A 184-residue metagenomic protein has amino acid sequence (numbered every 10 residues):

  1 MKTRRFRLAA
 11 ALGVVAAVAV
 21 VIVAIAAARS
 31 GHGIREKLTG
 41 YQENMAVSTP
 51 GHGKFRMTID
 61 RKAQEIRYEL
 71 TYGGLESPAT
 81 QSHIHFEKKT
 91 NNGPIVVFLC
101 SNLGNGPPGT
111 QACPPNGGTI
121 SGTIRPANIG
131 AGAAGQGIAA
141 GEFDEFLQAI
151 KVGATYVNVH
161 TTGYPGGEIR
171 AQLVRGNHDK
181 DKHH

Functional and structural regions predicted by a protein language model:
M1-R4, V20-V23: Membrane-interface helical sensory segment of bacterial ECF anti-sigma factor regulators
K2-L12: Bacterial N-terminal signal peptides that target proteins for export
A11-I22: Bacterial N-terminal signal peptides
V23-H184: N-terminal leader/targeting pre-sequences
